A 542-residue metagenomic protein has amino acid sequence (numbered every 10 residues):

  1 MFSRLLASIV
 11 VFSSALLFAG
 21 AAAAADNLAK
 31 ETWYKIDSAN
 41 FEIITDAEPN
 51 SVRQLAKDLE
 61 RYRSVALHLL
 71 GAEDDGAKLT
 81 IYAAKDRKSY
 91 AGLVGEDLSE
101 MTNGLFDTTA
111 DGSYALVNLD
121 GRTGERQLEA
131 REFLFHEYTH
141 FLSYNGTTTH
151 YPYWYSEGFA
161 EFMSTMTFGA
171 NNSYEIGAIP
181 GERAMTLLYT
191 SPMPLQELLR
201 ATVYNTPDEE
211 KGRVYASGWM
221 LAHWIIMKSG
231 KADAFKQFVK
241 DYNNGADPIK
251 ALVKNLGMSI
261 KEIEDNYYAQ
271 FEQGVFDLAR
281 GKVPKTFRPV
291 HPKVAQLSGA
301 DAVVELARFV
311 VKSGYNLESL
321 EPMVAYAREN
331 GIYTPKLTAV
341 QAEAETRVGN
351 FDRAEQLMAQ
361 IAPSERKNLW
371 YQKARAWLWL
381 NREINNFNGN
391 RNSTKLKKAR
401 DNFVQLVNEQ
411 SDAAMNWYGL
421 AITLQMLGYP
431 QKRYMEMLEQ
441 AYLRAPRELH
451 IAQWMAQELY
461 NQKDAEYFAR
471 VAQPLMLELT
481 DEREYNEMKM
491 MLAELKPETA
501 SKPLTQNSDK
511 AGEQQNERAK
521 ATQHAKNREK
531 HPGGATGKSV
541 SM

Functional and structural regions predicted by a protein language model:
A7-A19: Bacterial N-terminal signal peptides
A19-A25: Boundary at the C-terminal end of the N-terminal hydrophobic targeting segment
A25-P152, M163, T167, R200-D208 (+2 more regions): Juxtacatalytic substrate-recognition/specificity segment
G146, H150-E197, E264, Y268: Post-HExxH zinc-binding segment in Zn-dependent metallohydrolases
Y189-I249: Active-site-proximal alpha-helical
N244-F387, K398, N402-Q405, S411-D412 (+5 more regions): Beta/coil-rich, acidic/histidine-enriched accessory regions frequently appended to metallopeptidases
G314-Y315, G349, T394, G428-Y429 (+1 more regions): Residue-level detector of the short coil/turn that links helix A to helix B within each tetratricopeptide repeat
L443-P446, A456, Y460-R483: TPR/TPR-like (Sel1-like) alpha-helical repeat modules
